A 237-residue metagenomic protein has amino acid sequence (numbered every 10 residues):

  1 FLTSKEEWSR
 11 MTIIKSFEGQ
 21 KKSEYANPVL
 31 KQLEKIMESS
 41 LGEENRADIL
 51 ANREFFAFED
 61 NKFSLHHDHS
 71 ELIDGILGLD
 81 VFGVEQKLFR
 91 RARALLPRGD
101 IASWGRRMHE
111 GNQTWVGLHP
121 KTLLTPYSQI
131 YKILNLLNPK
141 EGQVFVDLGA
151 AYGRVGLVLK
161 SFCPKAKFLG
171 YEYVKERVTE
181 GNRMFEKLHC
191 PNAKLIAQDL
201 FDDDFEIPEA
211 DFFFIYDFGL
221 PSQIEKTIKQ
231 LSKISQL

Functional and structural regions predicted by a protein language model:
F1-P139: S-adenosyl-L-methionine
G142-A151: Conserved class I S-adenosyl-L-methionine
G153-L157: Glycine-rich SAM-binding Motif I of class I
A166-L169: Short beta-strand element of Class I
V174: Conserved SAM/SAH-binding beta-strand->alpha-helix loop
G181-N182: Conserved SAM-binding loop
C190-L200: Conserved SAM-binding strand-loop segment of SAM-dependent methyltransferases
P221-L231: A short, conserved alpha-helix within the catalytic core of class I
